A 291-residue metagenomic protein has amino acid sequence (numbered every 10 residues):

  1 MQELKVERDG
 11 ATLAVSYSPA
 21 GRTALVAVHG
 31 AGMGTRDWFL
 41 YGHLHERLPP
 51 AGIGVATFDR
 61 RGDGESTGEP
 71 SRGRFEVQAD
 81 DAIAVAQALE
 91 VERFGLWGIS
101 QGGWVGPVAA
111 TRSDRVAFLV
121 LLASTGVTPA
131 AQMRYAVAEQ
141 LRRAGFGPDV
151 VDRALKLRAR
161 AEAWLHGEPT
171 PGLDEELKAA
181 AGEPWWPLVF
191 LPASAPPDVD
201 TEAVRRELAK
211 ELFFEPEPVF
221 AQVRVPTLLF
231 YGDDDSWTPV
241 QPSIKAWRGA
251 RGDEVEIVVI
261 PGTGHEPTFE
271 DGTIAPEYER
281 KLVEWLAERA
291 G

Functional and structural regions predicted by a protein language model:
M1-P19: N-terminal cap/lid segment of alpha/beta-hydrolase-fold proteins
R22-G30: Short beta-strand element of the alpha/beta-hydrolase
G34-L44, R60: The serine-hydrolase catalytic nucleophile loop
L48-E65: Conserved alpha/beta-hydrolase
S71-L89: Alpha/beta-hydrolase active-site loop
L122-V219: Accessory cap/linker subdomain of secreted extracellular hydrolases
V223, L229-Y231: Short beta-strand/loop motif that positions the catalytic acidic residue of the alpha/beta-hydrolase fold
V225, P239-G249: Short alpha-helix in the alpha/beta-hydrolase fold that links the catalytic acid
